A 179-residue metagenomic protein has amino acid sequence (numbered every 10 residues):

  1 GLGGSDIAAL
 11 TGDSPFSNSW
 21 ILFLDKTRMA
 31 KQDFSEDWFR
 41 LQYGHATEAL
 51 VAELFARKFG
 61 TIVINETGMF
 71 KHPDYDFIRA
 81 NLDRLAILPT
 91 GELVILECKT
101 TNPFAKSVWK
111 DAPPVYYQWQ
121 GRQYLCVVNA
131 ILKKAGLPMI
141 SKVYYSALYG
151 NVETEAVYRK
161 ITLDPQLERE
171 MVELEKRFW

Functional and structural regions predicted by a protein language model:
G1-A46: Charged, glycine-rich intrinsically disordered N-terminal tails and low-complexity linkers that flank
W20, A52, G121: Generic structural marker for isolated residues within well-ordered, non-membrane alpha-helices of soluble domains
M29, E53, D83-R84: A generic structural micro-environment signature that highlights single residues at secondary-structure boundaries
L41, R57-L82, A86-W179: Nucleic-acid nuclease catalytic cores
A46-E53, R57-F59: Basic, amphipathic N-terminal segments that precede the first structured/catalytic domain
